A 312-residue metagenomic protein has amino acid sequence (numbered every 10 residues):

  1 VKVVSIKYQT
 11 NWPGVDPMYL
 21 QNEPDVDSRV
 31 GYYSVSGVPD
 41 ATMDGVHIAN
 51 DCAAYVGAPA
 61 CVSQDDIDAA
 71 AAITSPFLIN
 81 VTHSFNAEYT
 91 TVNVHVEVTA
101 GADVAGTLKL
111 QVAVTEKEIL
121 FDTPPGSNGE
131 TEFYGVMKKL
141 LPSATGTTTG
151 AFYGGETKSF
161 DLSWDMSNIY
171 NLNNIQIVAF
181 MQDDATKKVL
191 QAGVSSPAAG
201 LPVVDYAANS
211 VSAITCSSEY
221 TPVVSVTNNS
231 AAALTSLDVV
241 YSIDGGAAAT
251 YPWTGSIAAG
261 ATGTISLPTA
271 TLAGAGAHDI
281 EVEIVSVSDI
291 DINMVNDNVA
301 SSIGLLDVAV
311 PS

Functional and structural regions predicted by a protein language model:
K2-V204: Short, conserved sequence motifs used for protein processing/export or organelle targeting and for catalysis
F85-T90, S212-Y220, A233: Short, solvent-exposed loop/linker segments at the N-terminal edge of repeated beta-sheet extracellular domains
V98-A100, V226-S230: Asparagine-centered strand-capping/turn motif at beta-strand->loop junctions
V104-T107, A231-S236: Short acidic/proline- and small/hydrophobic-mixed sequence motifs that coincide with surface turns and coil-to-beta
T149-G155, A247-G274: Intrinsically disordered, low-complexity Pro/Gly/Ser/Thr-rich segments with frequent PxxP/GP/PP motifs and embedded
M181-A185, I243, L272, D279-V295: Enriched for extracellular/lumenal, surface-exposed ectodomains of secreted and cell-surface proteins
G193-S196, D291-L305: Terminal edge beta-strands and adjacent linker/stalk segments of extracellular immunoglobulin-superfamily beta-sandwich
A199-C216, G304-S312: Boundary/junction segments of secreted and surface-exposed precursor proteins
